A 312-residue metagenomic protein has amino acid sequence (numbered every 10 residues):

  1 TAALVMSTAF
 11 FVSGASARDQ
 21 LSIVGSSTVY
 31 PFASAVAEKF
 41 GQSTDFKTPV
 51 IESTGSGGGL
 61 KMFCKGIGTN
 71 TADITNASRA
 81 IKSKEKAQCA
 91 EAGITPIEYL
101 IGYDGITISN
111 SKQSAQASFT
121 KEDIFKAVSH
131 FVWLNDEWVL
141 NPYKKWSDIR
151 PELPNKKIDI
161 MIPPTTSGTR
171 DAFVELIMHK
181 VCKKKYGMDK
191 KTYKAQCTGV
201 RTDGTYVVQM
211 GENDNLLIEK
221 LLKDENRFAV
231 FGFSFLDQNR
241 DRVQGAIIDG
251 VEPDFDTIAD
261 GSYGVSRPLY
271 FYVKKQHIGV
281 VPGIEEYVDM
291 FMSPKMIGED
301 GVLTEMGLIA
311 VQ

Functional and structural regions predicted by a protein language model:
A2-F10: Bacterial N-terminal signal peptides
F10-A17: Sec/Tat signal peptide C-region and signal peptidase I cleavage site
A17-Q312: Flexible loop/hinge segments at secondary-structure junctions
